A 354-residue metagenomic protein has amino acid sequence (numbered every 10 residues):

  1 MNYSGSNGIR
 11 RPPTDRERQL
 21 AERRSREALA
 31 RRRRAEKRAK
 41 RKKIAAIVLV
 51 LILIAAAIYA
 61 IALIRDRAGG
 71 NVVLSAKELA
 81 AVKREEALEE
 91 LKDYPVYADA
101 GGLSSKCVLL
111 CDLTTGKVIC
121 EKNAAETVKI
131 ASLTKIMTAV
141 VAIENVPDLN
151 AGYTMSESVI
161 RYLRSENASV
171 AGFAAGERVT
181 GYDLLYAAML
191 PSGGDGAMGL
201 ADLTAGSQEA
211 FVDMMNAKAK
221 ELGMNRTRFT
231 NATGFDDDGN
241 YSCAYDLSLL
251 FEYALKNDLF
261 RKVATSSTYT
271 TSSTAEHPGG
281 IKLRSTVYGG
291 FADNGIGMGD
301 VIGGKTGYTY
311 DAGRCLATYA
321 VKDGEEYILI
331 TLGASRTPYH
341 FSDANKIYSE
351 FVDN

Functional and structural regions predicted by a protein language model:
M1-R34: N-terminal targeting leaders characterized by basic, low-complexity, disordered sequences that direct proteins
N2-Y3, G8, R18-L20, R67-Y245 (+2 more regions): Active-site-adjacent loops and short helices of periplasmic peptidoglycan-processing enzymes
R33-L51: N-terminal Sec-pathway targeting helices
A35, L53, D66-G70: Perimembrane helix-loop junctions in membrane proteins
K42-A46, Y182, R261: Alpha-helical transmembrane segments of integral membrane proteins
L51-Y59: Alpha-helical transmembrane segments
I58-V72, V352: Hydrophobic single-pass membrane-insertion segments
M224-R228, D236-N354: Domain-terminus/edge residues, biased toward the C-terminal soluble/receptor-binding domains of extracytoplasmic
